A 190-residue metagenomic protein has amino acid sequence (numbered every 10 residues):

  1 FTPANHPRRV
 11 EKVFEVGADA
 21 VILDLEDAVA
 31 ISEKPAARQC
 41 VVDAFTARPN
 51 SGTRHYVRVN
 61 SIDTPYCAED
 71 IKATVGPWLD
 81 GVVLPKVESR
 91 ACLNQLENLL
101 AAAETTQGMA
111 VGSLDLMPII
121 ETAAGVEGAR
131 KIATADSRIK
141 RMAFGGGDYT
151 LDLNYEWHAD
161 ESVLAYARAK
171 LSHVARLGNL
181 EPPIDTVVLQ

Functional and structural regions predicted by a protein language model:
F1-Q190: Expand to "…catalyze enediolate/carbanion chemistry for C-C bond making/breaking, isomerization, decarboxylation
